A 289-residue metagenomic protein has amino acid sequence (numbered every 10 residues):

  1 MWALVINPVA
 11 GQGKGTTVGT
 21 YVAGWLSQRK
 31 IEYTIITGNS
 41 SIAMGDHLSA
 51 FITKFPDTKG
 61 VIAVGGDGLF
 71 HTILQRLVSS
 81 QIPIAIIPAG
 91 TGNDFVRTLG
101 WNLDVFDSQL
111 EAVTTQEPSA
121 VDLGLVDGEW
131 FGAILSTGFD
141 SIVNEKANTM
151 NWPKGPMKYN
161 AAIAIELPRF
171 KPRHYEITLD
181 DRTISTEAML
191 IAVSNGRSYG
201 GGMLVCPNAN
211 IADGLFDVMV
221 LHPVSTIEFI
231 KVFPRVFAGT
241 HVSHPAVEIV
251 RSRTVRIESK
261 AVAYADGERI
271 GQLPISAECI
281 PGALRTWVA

Functional and structural regions predicted by a protein language model:
M1-V61, H71, Q75, R182: ATP/NTP phosphate-donor binding region
A3-V5, Q28-R29, I36-S41, S79-P83 (+1 more regions): Catalytic core of DAGKc-family lipid kinases
P8, V64-G66, I87-G90: Glycine-rich beta-strand-to-loop/alpha-helix junction loops that act as flexible
G15, L179, S185, N210 (+1 more regions): ATP/nucleoside-binding phosphotransfer catalytic cores, i.e., glycine-rich phosphate-binding loops
D67, I191: Short conserved active-site loop signatures built around small residues
S136, A192-C206, R269: Glycine-rich phosphate/pyrophosphate-binding beta-alpha loops
N151-K158, G201, P207-E228: Gly/Ser/Thr-rich active-site loops/lids in small-molecule metabolic enzymes that frequently grip phosphoryl groups
K171-R173, E187-M189, A212-D217, R251-R253: A generic structural signal for short beta-strands and their flanking turns/coil linkers
